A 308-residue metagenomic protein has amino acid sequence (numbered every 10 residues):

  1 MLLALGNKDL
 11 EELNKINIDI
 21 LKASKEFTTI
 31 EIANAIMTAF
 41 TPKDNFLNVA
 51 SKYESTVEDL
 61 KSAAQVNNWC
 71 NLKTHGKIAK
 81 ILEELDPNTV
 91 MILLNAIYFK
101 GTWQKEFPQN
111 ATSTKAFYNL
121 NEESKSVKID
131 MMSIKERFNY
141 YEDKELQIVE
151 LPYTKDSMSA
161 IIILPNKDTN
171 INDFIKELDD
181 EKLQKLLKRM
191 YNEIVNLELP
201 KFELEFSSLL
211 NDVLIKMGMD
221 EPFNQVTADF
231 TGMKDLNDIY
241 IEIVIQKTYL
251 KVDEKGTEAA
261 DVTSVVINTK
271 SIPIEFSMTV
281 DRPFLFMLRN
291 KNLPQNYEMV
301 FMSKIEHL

Functional and structural regions predicted by a protein language model:
M1, N170-N172, F206-S208, A260 (+1 more regions): Extracytoplasmic/secreted cell-surface and envelope-processing proteins
M1-K8, V49: Primarily short, surface-exposed interaction patches in extracytoplasmic proteins
L2-L5, F107-A116, D173-E181: Short Gly/aromatic-enriched secondary-structure transition segments
L13-D168, K188-S271, E275: Non-catalytic, conformational "gating/processing" segments within enzyme and secreted inhibitor domains
E150-P152, P273-L308: Feature captures eukaryotic membrane-trafficking machinery centered on endolysosomal pathways and lysosome-related
D180-L183, L214: C-terminal, non-catalytic macromolecule-binding modules
